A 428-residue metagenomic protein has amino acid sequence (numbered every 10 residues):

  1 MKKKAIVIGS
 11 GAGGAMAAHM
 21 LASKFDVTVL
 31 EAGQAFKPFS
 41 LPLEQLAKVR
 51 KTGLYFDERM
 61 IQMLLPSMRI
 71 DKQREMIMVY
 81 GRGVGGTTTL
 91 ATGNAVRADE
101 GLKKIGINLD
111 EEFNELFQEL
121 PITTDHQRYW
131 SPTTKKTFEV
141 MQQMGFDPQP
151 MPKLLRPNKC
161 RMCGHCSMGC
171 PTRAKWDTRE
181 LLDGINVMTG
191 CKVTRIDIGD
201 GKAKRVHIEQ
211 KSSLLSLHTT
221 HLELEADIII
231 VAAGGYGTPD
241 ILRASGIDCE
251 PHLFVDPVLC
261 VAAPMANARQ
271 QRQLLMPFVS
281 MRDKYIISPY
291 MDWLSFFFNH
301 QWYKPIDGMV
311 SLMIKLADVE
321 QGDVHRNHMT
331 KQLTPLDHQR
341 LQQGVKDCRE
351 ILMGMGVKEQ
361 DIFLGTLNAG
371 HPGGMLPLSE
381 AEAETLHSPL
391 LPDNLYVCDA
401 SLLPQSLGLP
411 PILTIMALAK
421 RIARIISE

Functional and structural regions predicted by a protein language model:
M1-G101, C249-D256, C260: N-terminal glycine-rich phosphate/pyrophosphate-binding loop and immediately adjacent elements
K3-K4, D227, D393: Conserved acidic residues
G11-A12, Y236, L402: Residue-level detector of alpha-helix initiation sites
M20, V27-V29, G33-L43, I196 (+4 more regions): Glycine-rich loop(s) and the adjacent beta-strand/alpha-helix scaffold that form part
M63-M68, K72-Q73, M78, G85-T87 (+6 more regions): FAD cofactor-binding and catalytic pocket of flavoenzymes
V84-M162: Rossmann-like flavin
N158-G169, T189, T194-R195, G344-S406 (+1 more regions): A glycine-rich dinucleotide-binding beta-alpha-beta segment and adjacent secondary-structure elements that constitute
R161-D227: Helical element adjacent to the flavin cofactor pocket in flavoenzyme catalytic cores
